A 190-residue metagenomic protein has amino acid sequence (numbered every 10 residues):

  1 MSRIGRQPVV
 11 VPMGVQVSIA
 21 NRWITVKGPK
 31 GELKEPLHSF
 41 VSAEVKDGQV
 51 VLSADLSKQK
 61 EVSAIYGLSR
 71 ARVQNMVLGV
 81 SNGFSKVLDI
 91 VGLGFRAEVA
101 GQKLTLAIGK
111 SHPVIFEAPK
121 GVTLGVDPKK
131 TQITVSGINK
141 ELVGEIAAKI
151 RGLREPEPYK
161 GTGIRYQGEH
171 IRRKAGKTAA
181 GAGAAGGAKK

Functional and structural regions predicted by a protein language model:
S2-Y66, R70-A148, G152-K190: N-terminal intrinsically disordered, cationic/polar leader segments that include organellar targeting peptides
